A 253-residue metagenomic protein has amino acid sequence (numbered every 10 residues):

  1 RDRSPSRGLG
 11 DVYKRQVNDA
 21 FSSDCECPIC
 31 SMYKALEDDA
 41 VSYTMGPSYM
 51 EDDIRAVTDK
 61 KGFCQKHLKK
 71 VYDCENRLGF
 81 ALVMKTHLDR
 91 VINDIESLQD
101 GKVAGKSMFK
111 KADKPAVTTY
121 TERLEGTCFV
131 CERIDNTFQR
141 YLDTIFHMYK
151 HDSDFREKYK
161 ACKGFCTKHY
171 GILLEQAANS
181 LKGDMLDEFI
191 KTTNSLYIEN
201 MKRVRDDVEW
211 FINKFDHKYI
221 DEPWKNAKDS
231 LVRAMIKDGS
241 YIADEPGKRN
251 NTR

Functional and structural regions predicted by a protein language model:
R1-Y13: Single conserved hydrophobic/aromatic residue that forms the stacking wall/gate of nucleotide- or nucleobase-binding
A20-S23, V57-K60, T121-L124, Y159-C162: Short metal-coordination and nucleic-acid-contact micro-motifs, chiefly zinc-binding Cys/His arrays
C27-C30, C128-C131: Short cysteine-rich clusters marking metal-coordination/redox-active sites
M32-R55, R133-E157: Short recognition patches in nucleic-acid-associated and regulatory proteins
K34, F63, L68-V71, D135 (+1 more regions): Cys/His-rich microdomains that often coordinate metals
D39-M45, C74-A81, R140-F146, Q176-K182: Short cysteine/histidine-rich zinc-coordinating motifs and their immediately flanking basic loops
K66-K102, D113-P115: Hydrophobic, ordered structural segments
Q99-S107, T127, H169, M185 (+1 more regions): Long, charge-rich alpha-helical interaction segments
